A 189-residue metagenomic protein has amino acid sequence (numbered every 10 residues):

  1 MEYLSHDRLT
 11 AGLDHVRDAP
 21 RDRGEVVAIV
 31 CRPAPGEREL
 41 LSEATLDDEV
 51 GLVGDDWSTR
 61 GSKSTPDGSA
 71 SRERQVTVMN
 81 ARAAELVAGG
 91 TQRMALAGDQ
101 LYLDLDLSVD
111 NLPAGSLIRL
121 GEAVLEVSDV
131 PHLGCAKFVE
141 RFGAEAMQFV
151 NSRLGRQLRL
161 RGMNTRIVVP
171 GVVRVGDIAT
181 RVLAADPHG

Functional and structural regions predicted by a protein language model:
M1-G189: Metal-cofactor-dependent catalytic cores
